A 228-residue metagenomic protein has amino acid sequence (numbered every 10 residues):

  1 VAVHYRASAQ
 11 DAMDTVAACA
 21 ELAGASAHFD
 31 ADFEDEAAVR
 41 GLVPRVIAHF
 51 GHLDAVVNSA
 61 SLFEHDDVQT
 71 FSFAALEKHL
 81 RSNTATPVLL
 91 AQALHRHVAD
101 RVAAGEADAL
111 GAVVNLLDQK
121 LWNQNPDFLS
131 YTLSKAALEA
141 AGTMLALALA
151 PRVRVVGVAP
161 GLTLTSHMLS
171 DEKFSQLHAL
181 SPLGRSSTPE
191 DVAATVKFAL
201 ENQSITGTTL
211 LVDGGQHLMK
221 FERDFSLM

Functional and structural regions predicted by a protein language model:
V1-M13: Conserved glycine-rich Rossmann-like NAD(P)H-binding loop of the short-chain dehydrogenase/reductase
A9, D30-L42, F73, E190-D191: The beta1-alpha1 cofactor-binding region of Rossmann-like NAD(H)/NADP(H)-dependent oxidoreductases
H52-D54, E139, A148-T163, I205-V212: Conserved Rossmann-fold SDR core element
L62, A99-A150, L162, Q216: Catalytic loop of short-chain dehydrogenase/reductase
D67-V68, S72-L80, L177: Substrate-binding pocket helix/loop in short-chain dehydrogenase/reductase
A91-Q92, T143: A short, exposed helix-loop element centered on a Lys and neighboring polar residues
P189-V212, H217-L218, D224: C-terminal substrate-recognition "lid" of short-chain dehydrogenase/reductases
